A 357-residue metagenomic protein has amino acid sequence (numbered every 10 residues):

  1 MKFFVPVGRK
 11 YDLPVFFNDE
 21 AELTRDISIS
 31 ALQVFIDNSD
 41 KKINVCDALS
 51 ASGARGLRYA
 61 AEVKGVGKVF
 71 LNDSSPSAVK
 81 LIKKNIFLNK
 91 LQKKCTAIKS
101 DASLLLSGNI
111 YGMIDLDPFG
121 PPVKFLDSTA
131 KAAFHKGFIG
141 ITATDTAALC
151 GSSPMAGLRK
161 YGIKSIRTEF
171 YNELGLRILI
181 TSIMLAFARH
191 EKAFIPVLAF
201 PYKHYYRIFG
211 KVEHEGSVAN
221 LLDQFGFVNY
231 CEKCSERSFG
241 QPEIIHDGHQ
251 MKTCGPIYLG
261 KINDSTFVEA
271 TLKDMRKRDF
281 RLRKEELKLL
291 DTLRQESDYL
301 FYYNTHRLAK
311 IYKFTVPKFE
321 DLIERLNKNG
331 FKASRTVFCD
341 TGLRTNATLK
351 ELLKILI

Functional and structural regions predicted by a protein language model:
M1-I357: SAM-dependent transferase fold signal centered on methyltransferase-like domains, encompassing both Class I
